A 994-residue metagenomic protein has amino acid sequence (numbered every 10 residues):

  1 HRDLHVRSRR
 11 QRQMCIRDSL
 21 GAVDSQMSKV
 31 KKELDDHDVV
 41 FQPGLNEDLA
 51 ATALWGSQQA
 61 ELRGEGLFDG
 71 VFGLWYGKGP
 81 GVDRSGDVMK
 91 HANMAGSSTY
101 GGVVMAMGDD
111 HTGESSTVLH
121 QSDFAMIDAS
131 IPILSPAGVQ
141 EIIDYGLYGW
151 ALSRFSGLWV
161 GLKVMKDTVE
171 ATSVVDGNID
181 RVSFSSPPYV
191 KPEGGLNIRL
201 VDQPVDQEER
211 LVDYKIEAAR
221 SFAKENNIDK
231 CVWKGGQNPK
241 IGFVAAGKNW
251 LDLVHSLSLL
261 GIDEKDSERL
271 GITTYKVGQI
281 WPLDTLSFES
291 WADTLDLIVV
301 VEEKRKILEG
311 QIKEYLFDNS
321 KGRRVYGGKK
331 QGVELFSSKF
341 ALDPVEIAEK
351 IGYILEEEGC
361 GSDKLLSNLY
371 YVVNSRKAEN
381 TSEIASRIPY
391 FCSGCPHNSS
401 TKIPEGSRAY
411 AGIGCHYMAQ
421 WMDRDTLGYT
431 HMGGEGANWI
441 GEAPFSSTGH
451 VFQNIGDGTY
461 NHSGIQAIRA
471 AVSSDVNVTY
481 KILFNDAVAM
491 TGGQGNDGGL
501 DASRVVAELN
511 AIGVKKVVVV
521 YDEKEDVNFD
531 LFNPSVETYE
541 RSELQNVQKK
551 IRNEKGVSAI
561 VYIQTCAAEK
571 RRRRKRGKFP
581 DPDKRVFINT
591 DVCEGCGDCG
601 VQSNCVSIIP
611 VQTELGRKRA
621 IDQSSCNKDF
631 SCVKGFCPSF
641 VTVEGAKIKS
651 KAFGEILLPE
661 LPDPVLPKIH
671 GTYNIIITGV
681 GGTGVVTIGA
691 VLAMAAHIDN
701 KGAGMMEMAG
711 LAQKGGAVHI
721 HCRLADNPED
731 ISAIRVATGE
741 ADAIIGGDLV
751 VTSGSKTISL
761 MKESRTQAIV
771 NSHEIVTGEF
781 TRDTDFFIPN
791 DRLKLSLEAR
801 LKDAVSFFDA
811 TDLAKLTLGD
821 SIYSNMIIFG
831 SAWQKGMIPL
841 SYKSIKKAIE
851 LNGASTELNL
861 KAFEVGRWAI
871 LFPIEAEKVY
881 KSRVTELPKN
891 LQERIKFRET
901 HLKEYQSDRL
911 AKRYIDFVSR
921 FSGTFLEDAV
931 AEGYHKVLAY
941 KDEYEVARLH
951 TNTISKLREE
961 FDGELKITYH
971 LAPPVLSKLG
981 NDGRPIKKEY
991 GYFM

Functional and structural regions predicted by a protein language model:
H1-R12, I16: Single conserved hydrophobic/aromatic residue that forms the stacking wall/gate of nucleotide- or nucleobase-binding
L20-R154, M165, T401-K402, R408-M490 (+3 more regions): Thiamine diphosphate
V82-R84, L500-S503, E508, K516 (+3 more regions): Active-site cofactor/cluster-binding pocket
D109-W159, M165, V190-R199, Q203-P204 (+4 more regions): Conserved thiamine diphosphate
Q140, E302-I388, Y521-K549, S558-Y562 (+2 more regions): Peripheral docking tails and interdomain loops at the edges of cofactor- or intermediate-handling domains
S156-G235: Conformationally flexible catalytic loops at phosphate/diphosphate-handling active centers
Q564-T565, E569-R576, E594-K651: Iron-sulfur cluster-binding cysteine motifs and their immediate structural context in ferredoxin-like electron-transfer
E893-M994: Small-residue-enriched alpha-helical segments and adjacent helix-cap loops that form tight helix-helix packing
